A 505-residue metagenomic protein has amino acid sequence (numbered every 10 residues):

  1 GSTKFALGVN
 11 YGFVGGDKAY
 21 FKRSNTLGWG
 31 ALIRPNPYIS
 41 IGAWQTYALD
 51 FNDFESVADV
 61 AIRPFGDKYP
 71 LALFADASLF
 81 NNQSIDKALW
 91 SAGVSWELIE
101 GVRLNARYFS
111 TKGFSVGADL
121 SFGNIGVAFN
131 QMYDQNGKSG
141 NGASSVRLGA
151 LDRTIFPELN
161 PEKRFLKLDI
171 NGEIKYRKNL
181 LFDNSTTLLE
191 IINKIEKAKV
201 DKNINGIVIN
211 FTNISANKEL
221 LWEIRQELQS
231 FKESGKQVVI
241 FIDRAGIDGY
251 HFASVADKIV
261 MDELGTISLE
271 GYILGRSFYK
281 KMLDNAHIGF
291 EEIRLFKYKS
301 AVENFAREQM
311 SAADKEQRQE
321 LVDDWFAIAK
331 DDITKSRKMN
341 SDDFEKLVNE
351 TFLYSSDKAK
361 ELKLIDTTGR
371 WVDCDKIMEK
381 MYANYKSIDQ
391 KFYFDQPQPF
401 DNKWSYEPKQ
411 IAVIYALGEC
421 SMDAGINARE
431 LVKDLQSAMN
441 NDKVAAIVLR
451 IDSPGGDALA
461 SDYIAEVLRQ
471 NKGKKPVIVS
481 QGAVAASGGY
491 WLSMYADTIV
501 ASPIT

Functional and structural regions predicted by a protein language model:
G1-T154: Outer-membrane beta-barrel porins/channels
G16, T111-G113, A245-I247, D373 (+1 more regions): Short acidic loop-to-helix transition motifs that present clustered carboxylates
Y20, Q83, A106-R107, I242 (+2 more regions): Glycine- and other small-residue-rich loops at beta-strand/loop junctions that grip anionic moieties
G140-N340, E345, L353, E379-P476 (+1 more regions): Small-residue-centered hinge/linker elements
V260-M261, I365-V372, A501: Short acidic-hydrophobic, aromatic-tinged amphipathic segments that line or gate anion-handling sites
E345, N349, S356-A359, T368: PDZ peptide-recognition modules
V372-E379: A ligand-binding cleft/hinge motif common to bilobed small-molecule-binding domains
